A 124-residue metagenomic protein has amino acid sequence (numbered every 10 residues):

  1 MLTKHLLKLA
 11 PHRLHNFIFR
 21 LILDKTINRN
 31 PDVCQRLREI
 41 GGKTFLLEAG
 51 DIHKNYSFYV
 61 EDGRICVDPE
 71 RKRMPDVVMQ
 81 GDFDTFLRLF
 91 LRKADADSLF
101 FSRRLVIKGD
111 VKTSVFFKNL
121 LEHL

Functional and structural regions predicted by a protein language model:
M1-L124: Feature captures hydrophobic
